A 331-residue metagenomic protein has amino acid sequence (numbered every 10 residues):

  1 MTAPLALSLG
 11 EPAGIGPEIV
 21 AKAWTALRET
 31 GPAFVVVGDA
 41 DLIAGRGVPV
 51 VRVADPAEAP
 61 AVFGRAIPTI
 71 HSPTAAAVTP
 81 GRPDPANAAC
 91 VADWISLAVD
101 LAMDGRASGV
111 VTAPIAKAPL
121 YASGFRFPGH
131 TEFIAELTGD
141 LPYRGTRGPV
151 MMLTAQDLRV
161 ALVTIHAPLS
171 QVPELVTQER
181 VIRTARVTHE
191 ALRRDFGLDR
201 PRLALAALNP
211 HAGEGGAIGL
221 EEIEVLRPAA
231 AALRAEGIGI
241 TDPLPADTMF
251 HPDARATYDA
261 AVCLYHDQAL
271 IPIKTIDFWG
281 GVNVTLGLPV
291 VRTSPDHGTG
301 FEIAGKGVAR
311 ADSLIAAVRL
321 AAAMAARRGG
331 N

Functional and structural regions predicted by a protein language model:
M1-E132, L175, E179-L264, Q268-N283 (+3 more regions): Contiguous, glycine/small-aliphatic-enriched amphipathic segments in soluble metabolic enzymes
P128-V160, I165-P168: Flexible loop/hinge segments that line or gate small-molecule binding clefts
